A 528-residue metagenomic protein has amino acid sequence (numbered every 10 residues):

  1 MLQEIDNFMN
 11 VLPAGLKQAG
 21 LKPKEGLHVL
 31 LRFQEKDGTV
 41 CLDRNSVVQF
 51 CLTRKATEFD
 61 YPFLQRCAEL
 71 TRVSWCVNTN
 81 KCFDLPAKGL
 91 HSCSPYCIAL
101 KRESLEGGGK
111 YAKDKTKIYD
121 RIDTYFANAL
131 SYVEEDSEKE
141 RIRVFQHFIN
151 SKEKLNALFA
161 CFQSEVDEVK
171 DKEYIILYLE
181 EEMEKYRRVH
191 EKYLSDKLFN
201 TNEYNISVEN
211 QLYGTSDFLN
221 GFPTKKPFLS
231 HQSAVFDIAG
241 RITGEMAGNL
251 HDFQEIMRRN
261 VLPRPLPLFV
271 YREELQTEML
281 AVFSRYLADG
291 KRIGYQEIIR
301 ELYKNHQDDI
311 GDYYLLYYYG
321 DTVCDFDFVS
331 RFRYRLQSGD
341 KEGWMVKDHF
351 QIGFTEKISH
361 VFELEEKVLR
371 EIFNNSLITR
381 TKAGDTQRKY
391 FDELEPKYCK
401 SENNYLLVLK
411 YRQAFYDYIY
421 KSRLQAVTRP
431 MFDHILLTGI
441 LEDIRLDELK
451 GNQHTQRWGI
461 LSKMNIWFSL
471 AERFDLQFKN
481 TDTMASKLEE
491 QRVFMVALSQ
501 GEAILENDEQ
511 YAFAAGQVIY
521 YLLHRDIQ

Functional and structural regions predicted by a protein language model:
M1-I149, H306-Y313, Y317-Q528: Long, contiguous all-alpha helical interaction modules
A129-L302: Basic, glycine-/proline-tolerant helical and adjacent loop/strand elements that line or dock onto nucleic-acid
